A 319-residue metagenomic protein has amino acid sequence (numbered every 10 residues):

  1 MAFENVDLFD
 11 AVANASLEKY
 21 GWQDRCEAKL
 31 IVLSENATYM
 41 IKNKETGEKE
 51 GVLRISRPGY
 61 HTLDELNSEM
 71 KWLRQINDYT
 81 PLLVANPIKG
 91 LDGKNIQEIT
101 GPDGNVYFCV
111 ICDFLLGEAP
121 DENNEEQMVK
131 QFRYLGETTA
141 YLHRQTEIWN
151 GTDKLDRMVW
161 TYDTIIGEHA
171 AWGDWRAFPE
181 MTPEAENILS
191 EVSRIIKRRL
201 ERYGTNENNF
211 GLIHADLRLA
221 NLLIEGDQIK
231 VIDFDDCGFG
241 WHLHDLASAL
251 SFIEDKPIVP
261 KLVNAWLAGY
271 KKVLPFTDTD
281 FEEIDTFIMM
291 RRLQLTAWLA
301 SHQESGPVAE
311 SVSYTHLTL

Functional and structural regions predicted by a protein language model:
M1-G21: Juxta-kinase regulatory segment immediately upstream of eukaryotic protein kinase catalytic domains
L30-I31: Protein kinase glycine-rich loop
S34-E48, V52, P87, K197-L243: Active-site acidic catalytic loop and adjacent metal/ATP-binding pocket of ATP-dependent phosphoryl transfer enzymes
T46-W149: ATP-binding pocket architecture of kinase catalytic cores
L91, E122-N187, F210: A cross-family kinase active-site recognition segment
I111-E122, W175, L295-V308: A glycine-centered beta->alpha junction motif in the catalytic cores of kinase/phosphotransferase enzymes
H242-P275, M289-P307: Active-site activation/catalytic loop segments of kinase-like enzymes and analogous catalytic loops in related
T315-L319: Conserved small/polar residues in nucleotide/adenosyl-binding loops
